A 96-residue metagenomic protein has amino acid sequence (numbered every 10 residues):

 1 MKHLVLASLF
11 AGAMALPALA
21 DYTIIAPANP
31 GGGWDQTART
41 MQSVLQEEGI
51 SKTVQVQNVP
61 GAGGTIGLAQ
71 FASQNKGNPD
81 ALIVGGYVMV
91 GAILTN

Functional and structural regions predicted by a protein language model:
M1-L4: Positively charged n-region of N-terminal signal peptides that target proteins for export
L6-F10, M14: Hydrophobic helical h-region of N-terminal Sec-dependent signal peptides in bacterial secretory/periplasmic proteins
M14-A20: Sec/Tat signal peptide C-region and signal peptidase I cleavage site
D21-N96: Conserved hydrophobic/amphipathic secondary-structure segments that form or flank ligand- or partner-binding grooves
